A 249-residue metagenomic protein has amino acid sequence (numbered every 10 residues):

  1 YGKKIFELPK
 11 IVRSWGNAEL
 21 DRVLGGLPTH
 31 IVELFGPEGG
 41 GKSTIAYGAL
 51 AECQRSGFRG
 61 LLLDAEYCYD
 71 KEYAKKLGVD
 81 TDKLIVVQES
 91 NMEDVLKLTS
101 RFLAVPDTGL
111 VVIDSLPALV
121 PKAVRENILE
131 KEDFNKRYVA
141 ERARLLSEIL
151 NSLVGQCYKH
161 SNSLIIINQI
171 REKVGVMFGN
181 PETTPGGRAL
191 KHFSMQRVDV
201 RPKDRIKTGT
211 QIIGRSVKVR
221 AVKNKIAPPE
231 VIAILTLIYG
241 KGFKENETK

Functional and structural regions predicted by a protein language model:
Y1-K83, V87, T99-A104: The Walker A/P-loop phosphate-binding site
W15, G41, E72, K122 (+2 more regions): Conserved phosphate-chemistry cores used by DNA topoisomerases
L20, A74, D114, N168 (+1 more regions): Residue-level signature of catalytic and energy-coupling elements of molecular machines, predominantly ATP/GTP-dependent
R55-G57, K76-L84, N127-V139, P181-G187: A short alpha->loop->secondary-structure connector
L62, V112, I166-I167: Generic enzyme active-site microenvironment
Y69, L119-V120, K173: Catalytic P-loop NTPase motifs of RecA-like helicase/translocase cores
E89-N162: Phosphate-binding/switch loop-helix module in NTP-utilizing enzymes
F102, R137-E247: Phosphate-binding/switch region of NTP-binding enzymes
